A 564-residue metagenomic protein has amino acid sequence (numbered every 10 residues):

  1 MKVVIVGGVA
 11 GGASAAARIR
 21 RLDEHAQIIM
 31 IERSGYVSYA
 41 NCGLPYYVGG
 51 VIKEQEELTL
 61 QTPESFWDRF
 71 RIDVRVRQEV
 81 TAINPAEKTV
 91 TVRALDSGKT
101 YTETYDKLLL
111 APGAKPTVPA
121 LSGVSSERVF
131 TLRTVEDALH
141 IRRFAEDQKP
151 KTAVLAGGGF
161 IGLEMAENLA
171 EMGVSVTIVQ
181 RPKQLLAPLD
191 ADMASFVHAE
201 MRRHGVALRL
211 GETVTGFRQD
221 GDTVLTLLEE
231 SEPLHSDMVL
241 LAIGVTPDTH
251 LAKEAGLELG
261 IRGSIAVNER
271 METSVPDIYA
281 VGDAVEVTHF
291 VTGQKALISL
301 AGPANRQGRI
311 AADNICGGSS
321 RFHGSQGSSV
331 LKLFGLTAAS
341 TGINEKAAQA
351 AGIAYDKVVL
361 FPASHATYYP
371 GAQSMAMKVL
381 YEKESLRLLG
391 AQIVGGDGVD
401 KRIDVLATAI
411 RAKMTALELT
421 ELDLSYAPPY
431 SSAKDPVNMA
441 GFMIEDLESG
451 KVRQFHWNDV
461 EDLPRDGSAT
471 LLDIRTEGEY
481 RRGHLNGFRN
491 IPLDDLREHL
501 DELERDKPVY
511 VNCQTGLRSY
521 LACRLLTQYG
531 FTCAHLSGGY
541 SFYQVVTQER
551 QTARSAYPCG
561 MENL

Functional and structural regions predicted by a protein language model:
M1, A284-D397, P428-S432, P436-D462 (+1 more regions): Mid-to-C-terminal Rossmann-like scaffold of FAD/NAD(P)H-dependent oxidoreductases
M1-R77, A166-L189, S328, K401 (+3 more regions): Beta1-alpha1 glycine-rich phosphate/pyrophosphate-binding loop at the start of Rossmann-like nucleotide-binding domains
V6, E103-G113, A156, L234-G244 (+2 more regions): Short hydrophobic core segments
H25-Q27, R69, R75-D96, E103 (+2 more regions): A Rossmann-like FAD-binding core segment of flavoenzymes
T59, T152, F160-R218, I298-A304 (+3 more regions): Rossmann-like dinucleotide-binding cores of NAD(P)H-dependent redox enzymes
L110-M172, A207, I261, V267-E269 (+2 more regions): Glycine-rich dinucleotide-binding loop and its adjacent helix/turn
S125-K149, G221-D222, P233-I310, V405 (+1 more regions): FAD-site-proximal beta/loop scaffold in flavoenzymes
L417-P428, S432-A469, E477-Y510, Q514-L564: Rhodanese-like catalytic fold shared by cysteine-dependent sulfurtransferases and DSP/PTP-type phosphatases
